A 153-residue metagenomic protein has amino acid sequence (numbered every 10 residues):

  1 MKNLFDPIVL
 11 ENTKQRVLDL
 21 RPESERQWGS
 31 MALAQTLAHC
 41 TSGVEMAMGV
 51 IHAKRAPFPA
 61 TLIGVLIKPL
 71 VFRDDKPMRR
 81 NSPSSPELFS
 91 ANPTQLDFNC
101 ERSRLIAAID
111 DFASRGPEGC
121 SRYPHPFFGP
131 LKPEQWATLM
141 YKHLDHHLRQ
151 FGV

Functional and structural regions predicted by a protein language model:
M1-F5, V17-L18, P83-L96, G119 (+1 more regions): Globin-like tetrapyrrole-binding proteins
M1-S30: An N-terminal domain-cap segment
N3-I8, P69-P77, D111-G116: Short, functional N-terminal and low-complexity linear motifs
D6-P7, L105-I109, T138-Y141: Membrane-proximal intrinsically disordered regions of secretory-pathway and membrane-system proteins
K14, L18, V44-E45, I106-A113 (+1 more regions): Structural signal for well-ordered, non-membrane alpha-helices
S24-F72, E118, R122-V153: Short, contiguous alpha-helical
E25, D75, N81, E101 (+2 more regions): Conserved, structured core segments of small domains
V50-C100, R104: Short, helix-capping/interhelical loops that line the mouth of catalytic, cofactor-, or ligand-binding pockets
